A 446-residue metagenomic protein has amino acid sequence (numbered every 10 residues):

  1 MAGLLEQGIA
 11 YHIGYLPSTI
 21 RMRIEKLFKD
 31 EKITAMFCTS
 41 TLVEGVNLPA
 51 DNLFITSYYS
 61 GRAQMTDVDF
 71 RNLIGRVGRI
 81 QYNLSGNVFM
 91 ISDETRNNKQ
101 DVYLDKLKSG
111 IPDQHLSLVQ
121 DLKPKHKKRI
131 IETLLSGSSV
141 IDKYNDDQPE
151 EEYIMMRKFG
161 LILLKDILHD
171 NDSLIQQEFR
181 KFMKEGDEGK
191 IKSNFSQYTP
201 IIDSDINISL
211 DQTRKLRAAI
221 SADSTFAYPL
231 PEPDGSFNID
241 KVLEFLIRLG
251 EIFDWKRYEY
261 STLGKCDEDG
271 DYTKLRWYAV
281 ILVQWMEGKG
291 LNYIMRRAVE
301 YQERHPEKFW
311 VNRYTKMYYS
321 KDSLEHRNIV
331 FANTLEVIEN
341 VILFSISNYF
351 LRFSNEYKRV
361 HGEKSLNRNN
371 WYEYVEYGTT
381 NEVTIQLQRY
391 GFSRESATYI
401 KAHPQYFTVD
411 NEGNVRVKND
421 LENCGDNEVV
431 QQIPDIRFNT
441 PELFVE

Functional and structural regions predicted by a protein language model:
M1-F37, G61-V68: Conserved C-terminal RecA-like helicase domain
R21-Y58, G75: Beta-edge loop/turn motif
F37, N83-G86, S396: A generic structural-conservation signal
L48, N52, Y59-S109: Conserved segment of the helicase C-terminal RecA-like domain
L84-K181: C-terminal helicase module of SF1/SF2 nucleic-acid helicases/translocases
E132-D166, N171, K190-E446: C-terminal accessory/interaction regions of large nucleic acid-associated machines
F179, M183-G186, F195, T199: Glycine-rich beta-strand-to-loop/alpha-helix junction loops that act as flexible
